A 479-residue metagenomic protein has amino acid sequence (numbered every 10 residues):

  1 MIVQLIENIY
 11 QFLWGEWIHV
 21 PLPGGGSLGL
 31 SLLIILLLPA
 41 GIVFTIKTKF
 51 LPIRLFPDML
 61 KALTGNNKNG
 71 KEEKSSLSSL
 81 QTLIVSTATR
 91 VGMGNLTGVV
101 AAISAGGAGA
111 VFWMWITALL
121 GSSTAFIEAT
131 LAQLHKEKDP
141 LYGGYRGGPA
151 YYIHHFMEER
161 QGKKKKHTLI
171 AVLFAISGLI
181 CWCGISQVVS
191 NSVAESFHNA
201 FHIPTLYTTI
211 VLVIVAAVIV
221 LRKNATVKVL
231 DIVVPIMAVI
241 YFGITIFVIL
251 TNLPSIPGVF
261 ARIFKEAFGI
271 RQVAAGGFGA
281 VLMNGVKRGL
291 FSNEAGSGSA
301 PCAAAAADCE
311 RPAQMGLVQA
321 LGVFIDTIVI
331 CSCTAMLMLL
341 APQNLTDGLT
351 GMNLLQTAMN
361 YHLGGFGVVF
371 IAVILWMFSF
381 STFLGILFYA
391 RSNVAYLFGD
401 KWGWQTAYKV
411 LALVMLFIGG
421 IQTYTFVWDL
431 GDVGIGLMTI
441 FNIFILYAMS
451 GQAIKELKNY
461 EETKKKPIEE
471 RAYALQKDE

Functional and structural regions predicted by a protein language model:
M1-M93, I103-A110, G121, Y447-E479: N-terminal alpha-helical transmembrane segments of multi-pass membrane transport and channel/translocase proteins
L36, A40, F44-L60, I170 (+6 more regions): Membrane-interface loop-to-helix entry segments
V43-T45, T117-Y145, H154-N191, E195-I219 (+1 more regions): Helix-loop-helix module between adjacent transmembrane segments
K47-P52, N95-V99, C181-A194, A217-V229 (+4 more regions): Transmembrane helix-loop junctions in multi-pass membrane proteins
F50-S78, A101, G107-V111, S123-K165 (+3 more regions): Flexible loop linkers connecting adjacent transmembrane helices in multi-pass alpha-helical membrane transporters
K71-S104, L131-L134, L141-M157, L173-I176 (+1 more regions): Alpha-helical membrane segments and immediately flanking helix-loop junctions that form or couple to the substrate/ion
L120-E128, T208-K223, V234-P254, K287-L290 (+2 more regions): Selective recognition of specific alpha-helical transmembrane segments in multi-pass small-molecule
E128-P140, I246-R262, I270, G276 (+2 more regions): Extracellular/periplasmic helix-exit of transmembrane alpha-helices
